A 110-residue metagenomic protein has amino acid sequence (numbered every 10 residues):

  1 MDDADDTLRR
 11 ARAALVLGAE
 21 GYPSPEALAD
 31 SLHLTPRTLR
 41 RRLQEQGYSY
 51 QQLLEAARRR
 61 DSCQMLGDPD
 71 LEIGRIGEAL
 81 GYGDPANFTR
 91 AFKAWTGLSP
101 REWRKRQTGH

Functional and structural regions predicted by a protein language model:
M1-H110: Extended mid-to-C-terminal alpha-helical interaction segments
